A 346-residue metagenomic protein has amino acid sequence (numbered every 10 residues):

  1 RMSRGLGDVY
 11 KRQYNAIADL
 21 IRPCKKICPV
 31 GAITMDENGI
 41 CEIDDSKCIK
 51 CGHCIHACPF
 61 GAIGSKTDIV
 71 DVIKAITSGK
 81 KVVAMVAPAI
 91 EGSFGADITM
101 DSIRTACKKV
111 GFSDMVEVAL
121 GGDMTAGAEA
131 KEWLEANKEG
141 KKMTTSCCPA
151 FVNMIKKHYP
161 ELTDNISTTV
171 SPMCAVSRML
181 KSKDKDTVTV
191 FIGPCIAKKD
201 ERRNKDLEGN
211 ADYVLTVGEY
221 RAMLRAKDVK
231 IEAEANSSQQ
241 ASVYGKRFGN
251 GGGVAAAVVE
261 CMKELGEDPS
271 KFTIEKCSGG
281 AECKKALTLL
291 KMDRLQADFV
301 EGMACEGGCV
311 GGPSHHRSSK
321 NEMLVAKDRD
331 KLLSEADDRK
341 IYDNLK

Functional and structural regions predicted by a protein language model:
R1-Y10: Single conserved hydrophobic/aromatic residue that forms the stacking wall/gate of nucleotide- or nucleobase-binding
G5, C24, P29, C54 (+5 more regions): Short loop/turn motifs at secondary-structure junctions
K11-G31, E42-G61, A304, G308-C309: Cysteine-centered iron-sulfur cluster-binding motifs in ferredoxin-type domains/subunits of redox enzymes
K66-K346: Iron-sulfur-associated redox domains of electron-transfer enzymes in respiratory and anaerobic energy metabolism
